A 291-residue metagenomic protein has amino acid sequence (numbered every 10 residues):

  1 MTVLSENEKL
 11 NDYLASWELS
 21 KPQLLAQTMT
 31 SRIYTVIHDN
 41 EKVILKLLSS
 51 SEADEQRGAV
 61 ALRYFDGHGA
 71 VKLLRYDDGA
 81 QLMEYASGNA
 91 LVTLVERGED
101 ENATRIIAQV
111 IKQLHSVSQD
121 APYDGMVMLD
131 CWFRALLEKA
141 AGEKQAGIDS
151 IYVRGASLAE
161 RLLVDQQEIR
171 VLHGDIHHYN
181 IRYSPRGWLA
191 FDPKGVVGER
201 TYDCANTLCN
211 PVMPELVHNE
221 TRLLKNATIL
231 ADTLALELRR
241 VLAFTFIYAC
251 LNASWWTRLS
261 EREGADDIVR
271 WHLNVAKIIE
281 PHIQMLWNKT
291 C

Functional and structural regions predicted by a protein language model:
M1-A70, S184, I279-C291: Conserved NTP-binding catalytic cores of kinases and kinase-like/nucleotidyltransferase enzymes across multiple kinase
S5-Y13, Q119-G174, S184, D232: An alpha-helical support segment within catalytic cores of ATP-dependent transferases
T28-M29, Y76-A80, F246: Short Gly/Ser/Thr- and Asp/Glu-enriched loop/turn motifs at secondary-structure junctions
R32-I37, S157-Y202: Active-site acidic catalytic loop and adjacent metal/ATP-binding pocket of ATP-dependent phosphoryl transfer enzymes
E41-L82, A90-L114: A conserved alpha-helical element in kinase catalytic cores
S50, A80-D100, S116-D120, F133-E143 (+1 more regions): A glycine-centered beta->alpha junction motif in the catalytic cores of kinase/phosphotransferase enzymes
Y183-L238, R262-E280, Q284: Active-site Asp-x-Gly
